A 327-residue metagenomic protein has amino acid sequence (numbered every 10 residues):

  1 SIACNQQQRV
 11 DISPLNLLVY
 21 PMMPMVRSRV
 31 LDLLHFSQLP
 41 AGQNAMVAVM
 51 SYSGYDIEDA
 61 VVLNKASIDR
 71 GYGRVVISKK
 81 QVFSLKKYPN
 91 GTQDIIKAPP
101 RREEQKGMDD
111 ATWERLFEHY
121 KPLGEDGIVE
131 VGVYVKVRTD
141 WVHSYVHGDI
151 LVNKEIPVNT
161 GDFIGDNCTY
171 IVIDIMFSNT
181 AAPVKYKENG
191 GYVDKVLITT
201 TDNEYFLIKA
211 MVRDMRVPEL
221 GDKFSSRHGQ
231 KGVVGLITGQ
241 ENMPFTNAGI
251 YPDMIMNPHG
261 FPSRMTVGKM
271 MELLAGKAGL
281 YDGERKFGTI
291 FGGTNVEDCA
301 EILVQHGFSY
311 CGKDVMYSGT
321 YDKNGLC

Functional and structural regions predicted by a protein language model:
S1-C327: Conduit-forming functional cores of very large proteins
